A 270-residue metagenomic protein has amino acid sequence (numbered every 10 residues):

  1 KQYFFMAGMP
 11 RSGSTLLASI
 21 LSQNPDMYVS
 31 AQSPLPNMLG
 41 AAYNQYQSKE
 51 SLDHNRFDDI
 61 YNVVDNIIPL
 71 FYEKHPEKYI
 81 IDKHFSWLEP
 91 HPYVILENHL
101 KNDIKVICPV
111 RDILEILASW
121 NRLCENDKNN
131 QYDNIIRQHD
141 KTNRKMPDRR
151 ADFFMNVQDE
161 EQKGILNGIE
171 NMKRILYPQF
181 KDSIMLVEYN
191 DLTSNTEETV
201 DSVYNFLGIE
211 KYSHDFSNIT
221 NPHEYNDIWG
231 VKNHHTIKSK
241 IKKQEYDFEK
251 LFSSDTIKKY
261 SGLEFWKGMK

Functional and structural regions predicted by a protein language model:
K1-K74, P222-D227, V231, H235-K238: PAPS-dependent sulfotransferase catalytic core
Y3-F5, K78-I81, S183-M185: Residue-level preference for the first positions of well-ordered beta-strands
S33-P36, C108-I113, F216-T220: A short, structured active-site edge motif that brings together acidic residues
V64-P76, G168-Q179: CE4/NodB-like, metal-dependent polysaccharide N-deacetylase domain that modifies extracellular/periplasmic N-acetylated
I68-Y93: Glycine-rich phosphate-binding loop used to anchor ATP phosphates in small-molecule kinases, encompassing both
Y79, K211-N218: A short coil-to-beta-strand element that immediately follows conserved catalytic motifs
F85-H214, I228-T236: PAPS-dependent sulfotransferase catalytic domain
K240-K270: C-terminal accessory extensions appended to soluble enzyme cores
